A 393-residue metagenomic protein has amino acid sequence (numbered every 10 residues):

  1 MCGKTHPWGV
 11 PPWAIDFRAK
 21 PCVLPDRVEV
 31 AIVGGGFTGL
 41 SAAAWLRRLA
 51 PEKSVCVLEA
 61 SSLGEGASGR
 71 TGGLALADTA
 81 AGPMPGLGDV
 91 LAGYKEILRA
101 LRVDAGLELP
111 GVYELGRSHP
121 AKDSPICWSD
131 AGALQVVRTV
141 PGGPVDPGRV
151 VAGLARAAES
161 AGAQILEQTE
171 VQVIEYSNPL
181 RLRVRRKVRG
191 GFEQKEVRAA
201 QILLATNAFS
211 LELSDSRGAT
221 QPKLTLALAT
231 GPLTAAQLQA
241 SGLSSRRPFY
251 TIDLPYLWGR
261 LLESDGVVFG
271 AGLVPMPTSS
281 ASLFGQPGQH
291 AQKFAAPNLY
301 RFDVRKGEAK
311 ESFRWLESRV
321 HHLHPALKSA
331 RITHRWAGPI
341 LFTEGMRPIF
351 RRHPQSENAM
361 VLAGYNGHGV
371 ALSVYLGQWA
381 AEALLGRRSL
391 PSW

Functional and structural regions predicted by a protein language model:
M1-V30, R48-L49, K53-S54: Extreme N-terminal leader/targeting segments of oxidoreductases
C2-H6, V10-P12, A92-R156, A161 (+1 more regions): Flavin (FAD/FMN) cofactor-binding and adjacent substrate-gating region of FAD-dependent oxidoreductase domains
G34, D78, A205-T206: Short, well-ordered coil/turn residues at beta-beta hairpins and beta-strand->alpha-helix junctions within
G34-L40, A60: Glycine-rich Rossmann-fold phosphate-binding loop(s) that bind the pyrophosphate of adenine dinucleotide cofactors
R47-R70: Glycine-rich FAD pyrophosphate-binding loop
E65-G86: Glycine-rich active-site loop/strand segments that organize a redox cofactor
P141, P275-Q286, H290-W393: C-terminal catalytic lobe of FAD-dependent flavoproteins
I174-E263: Flavin-dependent oxidoreductases
